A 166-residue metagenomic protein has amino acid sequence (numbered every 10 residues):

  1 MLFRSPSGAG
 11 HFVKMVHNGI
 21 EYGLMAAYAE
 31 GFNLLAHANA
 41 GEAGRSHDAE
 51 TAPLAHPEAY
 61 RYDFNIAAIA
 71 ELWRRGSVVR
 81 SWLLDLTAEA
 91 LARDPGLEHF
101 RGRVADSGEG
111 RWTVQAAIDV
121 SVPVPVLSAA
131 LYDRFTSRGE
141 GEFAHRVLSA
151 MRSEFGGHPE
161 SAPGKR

Functional and structural regions predicted by a protein language model:
F3-M15, A26-F32, A36-R166: NAD(P)-dependent Rossmann-like dehydrogenase/reductase catalytic/cofactor-binding core
E21-Y22: Glycine-rich phosphate/pyrophosphate-binding beta-alpha loops
